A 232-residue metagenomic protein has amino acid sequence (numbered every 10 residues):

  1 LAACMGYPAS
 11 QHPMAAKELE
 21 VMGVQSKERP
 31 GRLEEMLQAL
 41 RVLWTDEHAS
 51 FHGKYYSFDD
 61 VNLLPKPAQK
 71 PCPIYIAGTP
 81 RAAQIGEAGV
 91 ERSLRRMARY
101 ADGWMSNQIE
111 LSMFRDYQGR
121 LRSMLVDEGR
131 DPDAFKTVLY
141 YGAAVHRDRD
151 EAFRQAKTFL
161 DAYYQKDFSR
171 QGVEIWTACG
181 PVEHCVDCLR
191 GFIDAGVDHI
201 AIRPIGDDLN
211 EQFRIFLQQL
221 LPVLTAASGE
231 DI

Functional and structural regions predicted by a protein language model:
L1-I232: Active-site-adjacent structural elements that line small-molecule/cofactor binding pockets in enzymes
